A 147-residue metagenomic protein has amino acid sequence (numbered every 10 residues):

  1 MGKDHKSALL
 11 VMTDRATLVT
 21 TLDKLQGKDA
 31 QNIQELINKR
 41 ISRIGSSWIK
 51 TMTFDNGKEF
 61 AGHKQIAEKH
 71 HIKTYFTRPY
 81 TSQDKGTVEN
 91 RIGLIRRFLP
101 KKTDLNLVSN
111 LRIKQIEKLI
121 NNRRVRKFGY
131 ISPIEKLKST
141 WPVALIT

Functional and structural regions predicted by a protein language model:
M1-T21: Short conserved beta-strand segments at catalytic cores or DNA/RNA-binding microdomains of nucleic-acid binding
G2-H5, L22-S46: Active-site beta-loop-alpha junctions of metal-dependent nucleic acid enzymes, especially the RNase H-like/DDE
M12, L18, I37, M52-D55 (+3 more regions): Mobile genetic element proteins and their domesticated derivatives, centered on retroelements and DNA transposons
D14, K24-Q26, T53-N56, F76-P79 (+1 more regions): Active-site proximal loops enriched in glycine and acidic residues that flank catalytic Cys/His/Asp and coordinate
L18-D23, F76, K101-T103: Short small-residue beta-strand/loop micro-motif enriched in glycine and branched aliphatics
S46, I72-K73: Polytopic alpha-helical membrane proteins, predominantly small-molecule transporters/carriers
F54-N56, A61-A67, F76-L99, N106-E117: RNase H-like two-metal-ion nuclease catalytic core shared by retroviral integrases and related mobile-element nucleases
K101-T147: C-terminal domain-tail junction helix/linker
